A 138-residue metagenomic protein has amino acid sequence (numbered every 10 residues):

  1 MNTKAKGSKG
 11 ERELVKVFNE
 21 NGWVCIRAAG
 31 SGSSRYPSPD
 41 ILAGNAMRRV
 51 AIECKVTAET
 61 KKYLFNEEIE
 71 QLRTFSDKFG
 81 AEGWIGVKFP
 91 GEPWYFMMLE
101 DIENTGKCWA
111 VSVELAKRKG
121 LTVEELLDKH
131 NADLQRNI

Functional and structural regions predicted by a protein language model:
M1-G32: Acidic-basic catalytic patches of nuclease active cores, encompassing PD-(D/E)XK and other metal-cofactor nuclease
A5, E82-I138: Domain-level recognition of nuclease-like catalytic cores that cleave nucleotide substrates
L14, P37, E68-L72: Amphipathic alpha-helical interface surfaces
F18, I41-A58: Conserved catalytic cores of phosphodiester-cleaving nucleases, focusing on short active-site segments
N21, G44, K78-F79: Alpha-helix C-cap/termination motif
V24-A46: Active-site metal-binding core of divalent-cation-utilizing nuclease and nuclease-like domains
T57-K88: Short, charged, amphipathic alpha-helix that recurs within catalytic cores of restriction-modification and other
